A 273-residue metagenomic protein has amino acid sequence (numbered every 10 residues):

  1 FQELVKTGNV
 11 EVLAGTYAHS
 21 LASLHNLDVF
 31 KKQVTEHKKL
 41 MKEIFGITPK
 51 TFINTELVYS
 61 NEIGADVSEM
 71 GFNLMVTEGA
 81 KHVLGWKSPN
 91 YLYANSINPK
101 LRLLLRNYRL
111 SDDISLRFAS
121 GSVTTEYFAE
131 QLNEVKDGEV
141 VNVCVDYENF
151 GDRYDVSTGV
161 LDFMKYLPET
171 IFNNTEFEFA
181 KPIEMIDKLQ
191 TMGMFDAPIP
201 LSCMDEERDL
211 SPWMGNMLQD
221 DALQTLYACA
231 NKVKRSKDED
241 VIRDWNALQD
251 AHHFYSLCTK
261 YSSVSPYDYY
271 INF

Functional and structural regions predicted by a protein language model:
F1-K50, L57-D112, T125-D137, G159-E176 (+3 more regions): Catalytic alpha-helical scaffold of carbohydrate-active enzymes acting on polysaccharides/glycoconjugates
L21-N26, D113-S115, G151-D155, L257: A generic structural signal for short coil/turn motifs at secondary-structure boundaries
F52-N54, V143-C144: Extended hydrophobic secondary-structure segments that form protein cores and membrane-embedded regions
Y91-Y93, I97-L101, L105, A119-V123 (+1 more regions): Active-site and substrate-binding clefts of carbohydrate-active enzymes
